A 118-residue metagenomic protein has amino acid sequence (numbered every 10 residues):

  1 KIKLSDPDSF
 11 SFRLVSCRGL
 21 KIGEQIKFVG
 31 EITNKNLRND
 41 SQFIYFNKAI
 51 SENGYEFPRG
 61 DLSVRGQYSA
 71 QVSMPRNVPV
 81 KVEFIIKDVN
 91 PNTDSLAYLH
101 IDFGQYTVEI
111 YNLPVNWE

Functional and structural regions predicted by a protein language model:
K1-D8, R13, L37-I50, M74-E118: Surface-exposed edge beta-strand/loop patches
K1-G23, I50-R65: Low-complexity, acidic Ser/Thr/Pro/Gly-rich terminal tails and inter-domain linkers that flank the onset of structured
E24-N36, F84: Short, well-ordered beta-strand segments enriched in hydrophobic/aromatic residues
T33-N39, Y55-E56: Short, charged/polar surface micro-motifs in flexible loops or helix N-caps
F57-V80: An anionic, turn-rich surface loop/hairpin at beta-sheet edges that serves as a generic interaction/coordination patch
